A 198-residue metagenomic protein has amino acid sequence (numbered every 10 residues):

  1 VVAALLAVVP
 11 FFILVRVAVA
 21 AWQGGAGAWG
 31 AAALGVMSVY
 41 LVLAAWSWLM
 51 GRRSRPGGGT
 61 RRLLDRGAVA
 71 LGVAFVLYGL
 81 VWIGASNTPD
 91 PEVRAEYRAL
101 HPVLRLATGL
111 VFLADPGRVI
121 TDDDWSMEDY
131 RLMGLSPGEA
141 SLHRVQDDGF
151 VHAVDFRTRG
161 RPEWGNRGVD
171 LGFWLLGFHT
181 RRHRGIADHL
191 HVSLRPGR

Functional and structural regions predicted by a protein language model:
V1-L5: N-terminal membrane topogenic signal
L6-M50, R61-Y78, G138-R198: Catalytic cores and adjacent binding grooves of peptidoglycan-active enzymes
Q23-A31, G57, R94-G109, P162: Short, structured coil/loop segments at alpha-helix boundaries
G51-P56: Membrane-helix interface/capping segments
G59-G67, D122-M127: Short, mixed-charge, low-aromatic patches
D65-T121: Active-site acidic/histidine clusters and adjacent loop/turn architecture that either coordinate catalytic ions
D90-V93, D123-R131, P162-G168: N-terminal start-of-chain detector that recognizes signal peptides and the immediate post-cleavage beginning
A114-F150: Active-site-adjacent substructure of cysteine-protease-like catalytic cores
